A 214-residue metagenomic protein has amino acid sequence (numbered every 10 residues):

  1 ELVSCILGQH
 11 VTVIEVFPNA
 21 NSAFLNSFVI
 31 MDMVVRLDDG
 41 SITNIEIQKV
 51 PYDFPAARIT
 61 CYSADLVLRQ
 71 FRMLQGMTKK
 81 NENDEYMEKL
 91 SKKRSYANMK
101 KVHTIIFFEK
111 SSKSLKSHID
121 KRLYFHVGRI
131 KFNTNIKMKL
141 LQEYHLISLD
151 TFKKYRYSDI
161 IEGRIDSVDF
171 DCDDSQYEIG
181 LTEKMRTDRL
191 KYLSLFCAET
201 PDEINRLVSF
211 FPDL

Functional and structural regions predicted by a protein language model:
E1-L214: Elongated, amphipathic alpha-helical interaction scaffolds
